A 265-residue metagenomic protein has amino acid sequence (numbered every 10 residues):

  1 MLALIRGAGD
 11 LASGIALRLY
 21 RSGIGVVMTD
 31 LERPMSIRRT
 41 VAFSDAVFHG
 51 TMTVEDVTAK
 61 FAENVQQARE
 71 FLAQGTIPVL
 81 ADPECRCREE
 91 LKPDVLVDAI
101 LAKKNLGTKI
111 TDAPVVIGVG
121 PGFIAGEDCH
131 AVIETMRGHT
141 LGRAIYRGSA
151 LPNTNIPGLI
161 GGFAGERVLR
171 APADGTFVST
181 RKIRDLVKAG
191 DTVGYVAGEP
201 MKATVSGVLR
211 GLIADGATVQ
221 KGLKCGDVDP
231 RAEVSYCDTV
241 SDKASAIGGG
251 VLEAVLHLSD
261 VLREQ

Functional and structural regions predicted by a protein language model:
M1-Q265: Well-ordered secondary-structure scaffolds
